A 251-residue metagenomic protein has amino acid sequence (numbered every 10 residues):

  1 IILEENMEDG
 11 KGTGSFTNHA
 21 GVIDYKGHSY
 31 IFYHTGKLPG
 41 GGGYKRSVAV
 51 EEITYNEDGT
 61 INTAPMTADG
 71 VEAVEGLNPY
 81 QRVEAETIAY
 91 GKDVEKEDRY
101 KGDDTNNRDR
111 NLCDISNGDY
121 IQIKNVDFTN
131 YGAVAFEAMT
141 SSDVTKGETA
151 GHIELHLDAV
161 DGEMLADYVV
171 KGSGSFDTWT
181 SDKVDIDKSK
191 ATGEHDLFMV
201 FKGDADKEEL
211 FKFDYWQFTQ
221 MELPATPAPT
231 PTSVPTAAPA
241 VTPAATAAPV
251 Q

Functional and structural regions predicted by a protein language model:
I1-D167, K171-A225: Carbohydrate-active catalytic/glycan-binding domains of CAZyme proteins, especially the secreted or lumenal ectodomains
T226-V250: Ser/Thr-rich, Proline-interspersed low-complexity disordered segments
